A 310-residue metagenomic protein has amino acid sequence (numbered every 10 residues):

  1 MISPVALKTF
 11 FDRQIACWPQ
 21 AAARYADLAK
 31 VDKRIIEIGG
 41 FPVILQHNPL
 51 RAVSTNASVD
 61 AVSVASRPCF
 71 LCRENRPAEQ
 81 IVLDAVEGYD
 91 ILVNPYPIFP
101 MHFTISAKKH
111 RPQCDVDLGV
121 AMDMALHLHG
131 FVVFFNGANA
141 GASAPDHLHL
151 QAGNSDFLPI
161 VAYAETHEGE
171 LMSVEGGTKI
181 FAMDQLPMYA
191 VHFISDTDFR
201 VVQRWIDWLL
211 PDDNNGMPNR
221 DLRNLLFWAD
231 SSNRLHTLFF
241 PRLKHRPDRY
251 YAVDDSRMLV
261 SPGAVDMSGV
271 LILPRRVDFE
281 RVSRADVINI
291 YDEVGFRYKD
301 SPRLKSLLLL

Functional and structural regions predicted by a protein language model:
M1-V120, S155-Y189, F193, F199-L310: Active-site microenvironments that recognize anionic phosphate/pyrophosphate groups
E87-Y89, M101-F103, H129-V133, D146-L150: Generic beta-strand structural signal
V93-P97, L126-P145: Active-site nucleotide-donor binding segment shared across nucleotidyl transfer reactions
A138-E165: Histidine-centered divalent-metal-coordination microenvironment in nucleic-acid enzymes
